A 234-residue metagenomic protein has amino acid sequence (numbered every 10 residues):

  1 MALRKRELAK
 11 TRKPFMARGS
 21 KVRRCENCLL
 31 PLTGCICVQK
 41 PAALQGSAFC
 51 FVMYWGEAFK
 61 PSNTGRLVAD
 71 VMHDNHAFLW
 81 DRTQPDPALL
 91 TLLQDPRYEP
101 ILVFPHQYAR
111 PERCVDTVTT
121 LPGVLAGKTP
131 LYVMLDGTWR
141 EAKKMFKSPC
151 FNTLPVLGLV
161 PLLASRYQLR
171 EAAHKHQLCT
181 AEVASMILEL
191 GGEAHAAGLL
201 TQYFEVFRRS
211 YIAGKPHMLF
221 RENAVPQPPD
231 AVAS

Functional and structural regions predicted by a protein language model:
A2-R18: Short Cys/His-rich Zn2+-coordinating modules
K21, P31, Q45: Short metal-coordination and nucleic-acid-contact micro-motifs, chiefly zinc-binding Cys/His arrays
C25-C28: Short cysteine-rich clusters marking metal-coordination/redox-active sites
L30-T33, C37: Short Cys/His-rich local motifs and their 1-3 flanking residues in nucleic-acid-associated proteins and small
V38-R66: Short microdomains enriched in Cys/His and/or Lys/Arg
R66-V71, Q94, K147-N152: Short, solvent-exposed amphipathic alpha-helical segments in soluble enzyme and RNA/protein-processing domains
H73-K144: S-adenosyl-L-methionine/SAH cofactor-binding core of RNA-modifying enzymes
L131, W139-S234: C-terminal folded domains that constitute the principal catalytic or ligand-binding module of multi-domain proteins
